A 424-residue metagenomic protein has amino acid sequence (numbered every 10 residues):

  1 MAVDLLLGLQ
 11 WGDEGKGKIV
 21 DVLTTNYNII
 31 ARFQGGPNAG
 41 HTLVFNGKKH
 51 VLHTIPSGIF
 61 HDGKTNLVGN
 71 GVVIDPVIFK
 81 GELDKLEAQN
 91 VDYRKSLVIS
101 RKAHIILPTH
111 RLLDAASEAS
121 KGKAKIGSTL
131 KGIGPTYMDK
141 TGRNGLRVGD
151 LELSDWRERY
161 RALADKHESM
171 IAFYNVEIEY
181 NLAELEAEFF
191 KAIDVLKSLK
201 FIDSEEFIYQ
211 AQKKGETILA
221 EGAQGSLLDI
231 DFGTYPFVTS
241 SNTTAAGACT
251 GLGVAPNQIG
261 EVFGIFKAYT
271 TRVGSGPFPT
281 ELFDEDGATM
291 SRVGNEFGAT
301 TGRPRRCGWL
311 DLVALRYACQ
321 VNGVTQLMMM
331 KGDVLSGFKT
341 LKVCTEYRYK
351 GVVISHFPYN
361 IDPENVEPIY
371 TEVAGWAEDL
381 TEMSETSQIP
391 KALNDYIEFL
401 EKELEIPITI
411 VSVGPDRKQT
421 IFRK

Functional and structural regions predicted by a protein language model:
M1-K424: Non-transmembrane, aqueous-exposed alpha-helical and coiled segments at domain scale
